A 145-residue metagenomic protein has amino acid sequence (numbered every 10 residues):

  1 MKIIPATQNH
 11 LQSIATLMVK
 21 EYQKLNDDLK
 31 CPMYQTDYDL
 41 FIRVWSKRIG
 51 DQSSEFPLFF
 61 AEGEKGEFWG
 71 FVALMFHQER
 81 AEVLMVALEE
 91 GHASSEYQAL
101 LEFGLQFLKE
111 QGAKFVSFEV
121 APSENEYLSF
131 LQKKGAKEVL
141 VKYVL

Functional and structural regions predicted by a protein language model:
M1-M18, Q23-D27: A short beta-loop-alpha structural element at the N-terminal edge of CoA-dependent acyl/N-acetyltransferase catalytic
Q23-S46: Conserved GNAT-fold acetyl-CoA-binding loop/helix
W45-F60: A short helix-loop-beta-strand connector motif used in the catalytic cores of GNAT acetyltransferases and, in some
F60, G66-M75, E82: Conserved beta-strand in the GNAT
M85-S95: A short, internal acetyl-CoA/4′-phosphopantetheine-binding micro-motif in the GNAT/acyltransferase core
A93-Q106, K133: Conserved acetyl-CoA-binding loop-helix of GNAT-fold acetyltransferases
K109-V120: Conserved GNAT acetyl-CoA-binding A-motif
P122-L140: Conserved active-site alpha-helix within GNAT-family acetyltransferase domains
